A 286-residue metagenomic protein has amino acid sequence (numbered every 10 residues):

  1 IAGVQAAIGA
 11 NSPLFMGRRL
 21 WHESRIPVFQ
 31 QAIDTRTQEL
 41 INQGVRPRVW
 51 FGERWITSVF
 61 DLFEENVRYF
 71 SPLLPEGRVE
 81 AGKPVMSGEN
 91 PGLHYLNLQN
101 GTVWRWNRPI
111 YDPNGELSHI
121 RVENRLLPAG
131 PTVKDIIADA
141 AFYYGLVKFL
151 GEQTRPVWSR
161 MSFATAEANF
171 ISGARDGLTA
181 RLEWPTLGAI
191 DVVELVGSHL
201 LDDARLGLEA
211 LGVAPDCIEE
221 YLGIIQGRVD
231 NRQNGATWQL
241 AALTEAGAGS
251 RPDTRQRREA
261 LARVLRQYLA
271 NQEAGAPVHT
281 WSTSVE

Functional and structural regions predicted by a protein language model:
I1-P128, T154-M161: Loop-rich catalytic cores of soluble enzymes, especially ATP-dependent carboxylate-amine ligases and other
G3, E65, L98-G101, H119 (+3 more regions): Generic recognition of stable, solvent-exposed alpha-helical segments in well-folded globular domains
V4-N11, P113, P131, L150-V157 (+4 more regions): Short secondary-structure junctions and interdomain/linker hinges
R25-T57, T165-Q233, T244-E245: C-terminal, helix-dominated tail/subdomain
R108, G115, L126-A129, Y144-R155 (+4 more regions): Hydrophobic alpha-helix feature that most strongly marks membrane-spanning transmembrane helices and their immediate
D112-H119, E123-A138, R266-E286: C-terminal extensions
I120-G177, R181-L187, D191: C-terminal catalytic subdomain
A204-E286: C-terminal amphipathic alpha-helical interaction region
